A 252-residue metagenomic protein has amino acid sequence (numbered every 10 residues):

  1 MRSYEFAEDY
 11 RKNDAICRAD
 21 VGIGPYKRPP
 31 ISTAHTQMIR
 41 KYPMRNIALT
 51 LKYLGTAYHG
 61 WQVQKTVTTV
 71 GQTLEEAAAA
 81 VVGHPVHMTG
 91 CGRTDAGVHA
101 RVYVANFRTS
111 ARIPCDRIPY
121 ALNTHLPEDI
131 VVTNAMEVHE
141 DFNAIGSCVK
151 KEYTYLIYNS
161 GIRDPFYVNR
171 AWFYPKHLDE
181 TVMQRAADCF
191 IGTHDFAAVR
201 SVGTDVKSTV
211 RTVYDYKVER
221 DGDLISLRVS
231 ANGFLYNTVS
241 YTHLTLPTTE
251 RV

Functional and structural regions predicted by a protein language model:
R2, A19, I23-G24, R28-P29 (+1 more regions): Short, low-complexity intrinsically disordered segments enriched in A/P/G/S/L with frequent Arg, especially at protein
I47-K52, Y153-T154: Active-site-flanking beta-strand signature of metal-NTP-handling nucleotidyl enzymes and homologous cyclase-like
L51, F107-A111, I157, K176 (+1 more regions): Short beta-strand-to-loop capping motifs
T66-A78: Short catalytic helix/loop segments, enriched in acidic residues and glycine and frequently bearing histidine
V86-S110, D141-F142: Short, charge-patterned binding micro-sites
I118-T124: Short amphipathic alpha-helices in soluble, non-transmembrane regions that often serve as interface/regulatory elements
I130, A135-S230, S240: Non-catalytic RNA-recognition surface used by pseudouridine synthases
T242-T248: Conserved small/polar residues in nucleotide/adenosyl-binding loops
